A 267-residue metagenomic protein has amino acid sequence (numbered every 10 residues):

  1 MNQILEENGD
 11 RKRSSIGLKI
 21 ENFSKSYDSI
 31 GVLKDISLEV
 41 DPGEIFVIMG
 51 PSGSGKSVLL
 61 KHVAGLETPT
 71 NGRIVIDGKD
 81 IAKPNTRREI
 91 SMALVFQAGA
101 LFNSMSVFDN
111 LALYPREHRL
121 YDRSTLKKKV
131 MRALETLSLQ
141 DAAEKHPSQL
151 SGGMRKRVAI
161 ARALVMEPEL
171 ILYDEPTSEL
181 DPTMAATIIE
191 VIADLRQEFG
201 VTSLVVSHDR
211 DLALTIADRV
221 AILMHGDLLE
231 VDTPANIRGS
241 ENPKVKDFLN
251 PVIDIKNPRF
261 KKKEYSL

Functional and structural regions predicted by a protein language model:
A64: Helix-to-loop junction immediately C-terminal to a conserved catalytic motif
G72-D80: Conserved ABC transporter NBD signature motif
D80-A93, E117, R123-S124, I237-S240: ABC ATPase NBD coupling module
R123-D141: Conserved ABC ATPase "signature" region
H146-L150, M154: Conserved ABC ATPase signature
V165-E169: A short, proline-enriched helix->beta-strand linker immediately N-terminal to the Walker B motif in ABC-type P-loop
I171-D174: Catalytic Walker B motif of ABC-type/P-loop ATPase nucleotide-binding domains
